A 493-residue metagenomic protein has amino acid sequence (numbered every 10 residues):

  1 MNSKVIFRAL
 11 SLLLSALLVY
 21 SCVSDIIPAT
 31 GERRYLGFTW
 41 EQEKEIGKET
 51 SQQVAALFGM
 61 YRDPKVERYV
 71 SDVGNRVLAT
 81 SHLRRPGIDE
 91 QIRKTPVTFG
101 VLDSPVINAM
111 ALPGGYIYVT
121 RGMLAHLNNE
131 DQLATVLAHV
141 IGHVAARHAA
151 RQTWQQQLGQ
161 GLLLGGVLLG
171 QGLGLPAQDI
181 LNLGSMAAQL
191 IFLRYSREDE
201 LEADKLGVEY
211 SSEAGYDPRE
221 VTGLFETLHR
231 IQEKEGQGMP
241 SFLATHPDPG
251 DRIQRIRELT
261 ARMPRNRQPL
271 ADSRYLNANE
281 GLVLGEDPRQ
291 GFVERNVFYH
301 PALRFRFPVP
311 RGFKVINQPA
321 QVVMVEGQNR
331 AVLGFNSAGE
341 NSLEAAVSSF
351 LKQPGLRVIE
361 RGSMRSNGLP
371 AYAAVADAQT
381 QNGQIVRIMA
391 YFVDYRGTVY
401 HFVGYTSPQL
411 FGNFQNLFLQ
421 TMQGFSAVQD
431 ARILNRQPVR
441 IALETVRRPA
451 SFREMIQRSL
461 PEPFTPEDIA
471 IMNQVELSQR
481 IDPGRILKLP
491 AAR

Functional and structural regions predicted by a protein language model:
N2-R8, L18-A271, L276-E280, L284-P301 (+3 more regions): A Zn2+-metalloprotease active-site environment signal
E45, L201, P308, E476 (+1 more regions): Residue-level recognition of short, solvent-exposed, well-ordered loop/turn junctions that link secondary-structure
Y118, V399-V403: Short hydrophobic beta-strand segments that form the core of ligand-binding sensory/regulatory domains
A134, M263, F402-I441: Surface-exposed amphipathic alpha-helical segments
D199, I433-P463: Primarily a LysM-type cell-wall glycan-binding module
R304-Q318: Proline-anchored loop/turn motifs at beta-strand termini and strand-loop-strand connectors
F350-V399: Signature of long, low-cysteine stretches enriched in small and polar/charged residues
P466-R493: Extracellular LysM carbohydrate-binding repeats and other cell-envelope/extracellular binding modules
